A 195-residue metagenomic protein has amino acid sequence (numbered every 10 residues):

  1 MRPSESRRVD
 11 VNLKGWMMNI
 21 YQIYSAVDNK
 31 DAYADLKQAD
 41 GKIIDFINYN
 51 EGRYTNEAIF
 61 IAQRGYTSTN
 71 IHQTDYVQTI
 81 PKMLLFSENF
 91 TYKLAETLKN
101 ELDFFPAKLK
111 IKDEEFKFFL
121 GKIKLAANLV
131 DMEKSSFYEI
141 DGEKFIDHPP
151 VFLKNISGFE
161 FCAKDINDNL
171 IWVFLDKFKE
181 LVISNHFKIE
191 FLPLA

Functional and structural regions predicted by a protein language model:
P3-M17: Short, Lys/Arg-enriched N-terminal segments with co-localized hydrophobic residues within the first ~10-30 amino acids
S4-E5, D113-L120, K124-A195: Acidic, proline/glycine-rich low-complexity IDRs
M18-I59: N-terminal ordered "arm"
I47-M83: N-terminal low-complexity, intrinsically disordered segments
Y76-K82, N89-Y92, D103-K110: Short secondary-structure capping micro-motifs at structural edges
L84-T91, I171-D176: Short coil/turn motifs at helix boundaries and re-entrant loops, enriched in small/polar and proline residues
N89-K99, L181-N185: Short active-site loop/helix that positions an aromatic residue
L98-L109, K188-L194: Short, well-structured beta-strand/strand-turn elements
